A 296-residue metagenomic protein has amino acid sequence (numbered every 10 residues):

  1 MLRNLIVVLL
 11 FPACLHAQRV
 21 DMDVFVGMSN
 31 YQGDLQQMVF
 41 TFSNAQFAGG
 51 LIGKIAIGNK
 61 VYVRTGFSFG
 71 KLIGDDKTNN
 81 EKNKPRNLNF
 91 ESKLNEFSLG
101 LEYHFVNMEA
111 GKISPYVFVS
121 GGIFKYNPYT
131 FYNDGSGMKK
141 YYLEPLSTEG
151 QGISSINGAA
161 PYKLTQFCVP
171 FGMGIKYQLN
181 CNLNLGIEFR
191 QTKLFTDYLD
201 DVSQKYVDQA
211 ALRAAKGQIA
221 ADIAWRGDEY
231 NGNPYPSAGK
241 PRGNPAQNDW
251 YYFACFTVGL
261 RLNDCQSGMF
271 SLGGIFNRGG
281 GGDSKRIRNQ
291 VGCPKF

Functional and structural regions predicted by a protein language model:
A17-R19, K60, N107-S114, F131 (+3 more regions): Short loop/turn motifs that connect adjacent beta-strands in outer-membrane beta-barrel proteins
Q18-A56, P128, Y251-C255, G259-Q266 (+1 more regions): Short glycine/proline- and aromatic-enriched beta-strand/turn motifs that initiate or cap beta-hairpins
V24-V26, L51-I57, L99-Y103, V119-G121 (+3 more regions): Residues on the lipid-exposed face of transmembrane beta-strands in outer-membrane beta-barrel proteins
S29-G33, G70-G74, V106, G122-P128 (+2 more regions): Structural signature of outer-membrane beta-barrel domains
Q32-F40, K82-F90, S155-P161, P241-N244: Extracellular loop and loop/strand-boundary signature of outer-membrane beta-barrel proteins
S43-F47, K93-F97, I113, T165-V169 (+1 more regions): Residues that define the transmembrane beta-barrel architecture of outer-membrane proteins
N59-P145: Gram-negative (and chloroplast) outer-membrane scaffold detector with strong preference for beta-barrel transmembrane
I123-D249: Outer-membrane beta-barrel transmembrane domain signature
